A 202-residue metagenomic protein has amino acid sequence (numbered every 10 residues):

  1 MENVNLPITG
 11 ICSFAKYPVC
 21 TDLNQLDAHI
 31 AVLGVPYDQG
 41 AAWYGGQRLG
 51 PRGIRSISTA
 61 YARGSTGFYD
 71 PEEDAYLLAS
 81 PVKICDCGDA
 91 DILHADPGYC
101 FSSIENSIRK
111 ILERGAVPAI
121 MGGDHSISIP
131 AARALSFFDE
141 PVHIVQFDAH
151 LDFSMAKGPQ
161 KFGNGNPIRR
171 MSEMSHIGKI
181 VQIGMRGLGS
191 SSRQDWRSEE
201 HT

Functional and structural regions predicted by a protein language model:
E2-E200: Conserved alpha-helical scaffold segments that buttress catalytic/binding sites
